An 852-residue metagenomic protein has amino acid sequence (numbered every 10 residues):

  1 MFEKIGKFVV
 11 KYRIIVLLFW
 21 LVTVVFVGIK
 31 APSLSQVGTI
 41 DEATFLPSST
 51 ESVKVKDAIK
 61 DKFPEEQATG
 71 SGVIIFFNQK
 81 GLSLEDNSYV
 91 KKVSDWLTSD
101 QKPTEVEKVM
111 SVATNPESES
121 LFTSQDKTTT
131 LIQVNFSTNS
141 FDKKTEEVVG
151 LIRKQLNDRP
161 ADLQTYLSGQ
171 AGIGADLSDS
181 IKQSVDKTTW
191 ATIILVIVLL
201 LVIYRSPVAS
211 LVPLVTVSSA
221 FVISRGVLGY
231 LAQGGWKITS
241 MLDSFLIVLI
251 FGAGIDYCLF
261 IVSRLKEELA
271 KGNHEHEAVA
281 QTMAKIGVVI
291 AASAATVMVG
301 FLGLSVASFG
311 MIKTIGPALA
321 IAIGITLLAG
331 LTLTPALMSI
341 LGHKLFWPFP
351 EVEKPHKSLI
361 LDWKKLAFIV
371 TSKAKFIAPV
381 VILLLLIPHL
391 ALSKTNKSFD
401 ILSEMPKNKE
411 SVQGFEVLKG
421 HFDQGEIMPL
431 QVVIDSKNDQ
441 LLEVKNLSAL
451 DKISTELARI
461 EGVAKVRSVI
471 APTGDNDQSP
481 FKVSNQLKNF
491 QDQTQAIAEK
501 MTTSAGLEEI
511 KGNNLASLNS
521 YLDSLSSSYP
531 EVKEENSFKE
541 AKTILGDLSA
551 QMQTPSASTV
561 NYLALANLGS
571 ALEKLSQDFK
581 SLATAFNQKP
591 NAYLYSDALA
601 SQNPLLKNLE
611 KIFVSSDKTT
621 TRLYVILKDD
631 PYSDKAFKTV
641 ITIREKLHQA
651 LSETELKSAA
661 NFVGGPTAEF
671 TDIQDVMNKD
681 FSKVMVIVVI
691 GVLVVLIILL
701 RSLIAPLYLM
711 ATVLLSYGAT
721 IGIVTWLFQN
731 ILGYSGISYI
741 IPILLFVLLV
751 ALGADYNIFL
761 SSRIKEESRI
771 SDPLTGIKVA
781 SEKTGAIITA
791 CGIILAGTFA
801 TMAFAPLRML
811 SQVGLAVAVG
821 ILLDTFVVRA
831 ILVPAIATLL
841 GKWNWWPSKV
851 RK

Functional and structural regions predicted by a protein language model:
M1-T192, I203-V208, P355-F368, S372-S682 (+1 more regions): Feature of extramembrane
M1-T39, A43-T44, L121, Q125-T129 (+4 more regions): Membrane-embedded transmembrane helical bundles of large multi-pass transporters/channels
